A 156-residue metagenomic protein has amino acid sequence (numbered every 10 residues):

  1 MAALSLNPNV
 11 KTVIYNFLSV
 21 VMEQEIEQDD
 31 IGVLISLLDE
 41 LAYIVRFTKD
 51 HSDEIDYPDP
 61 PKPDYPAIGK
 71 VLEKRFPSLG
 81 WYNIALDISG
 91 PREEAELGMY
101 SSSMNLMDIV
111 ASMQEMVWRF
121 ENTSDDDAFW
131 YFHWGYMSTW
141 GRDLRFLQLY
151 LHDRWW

Functional and structural regions predicted by a protein language model:
M1-A3, L97-S102: A ubiquitous short alpha-helical element
A2-Y65: N-terminal interaction modules that seed assembly of large macromolecular complexes
N9-N16, V33-Y43, A67, V71-K74 (+6 more regions): Charged, amphipathic alpha-helical oligomerization/scaffolding segments
E25, V45, K49, F76 (+3 more regions): Helix-turn/linker elements and helix-coil junctions of extended alpha-helical scaffolds
R46-D56, W81-A85, W118-F129: Short, solvent-exposed secondary-structure capping/transition elements
P60-Y82: Alpha-helical segments in soluble extracytoplasmic regions
I84-L97, N122: Short, charged/polar, low-complexity loop and linker segments that flank or interrupt alpha-helical bundles
L97-Y100, D108-W156: Acidic, proline/glycine-rich low-complexity IDRs
